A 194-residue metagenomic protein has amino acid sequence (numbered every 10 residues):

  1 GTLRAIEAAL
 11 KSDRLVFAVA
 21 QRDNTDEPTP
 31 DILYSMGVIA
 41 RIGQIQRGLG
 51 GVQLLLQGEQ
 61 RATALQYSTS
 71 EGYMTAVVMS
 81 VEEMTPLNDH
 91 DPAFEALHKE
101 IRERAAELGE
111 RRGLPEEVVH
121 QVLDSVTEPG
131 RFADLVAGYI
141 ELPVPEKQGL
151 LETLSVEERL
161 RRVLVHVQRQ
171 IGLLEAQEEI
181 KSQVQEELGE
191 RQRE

Functional and structural regions predicted by a protein language model:
G1-E194: N-terminal low-complexity, acidic/polar interaction/targeting segments
